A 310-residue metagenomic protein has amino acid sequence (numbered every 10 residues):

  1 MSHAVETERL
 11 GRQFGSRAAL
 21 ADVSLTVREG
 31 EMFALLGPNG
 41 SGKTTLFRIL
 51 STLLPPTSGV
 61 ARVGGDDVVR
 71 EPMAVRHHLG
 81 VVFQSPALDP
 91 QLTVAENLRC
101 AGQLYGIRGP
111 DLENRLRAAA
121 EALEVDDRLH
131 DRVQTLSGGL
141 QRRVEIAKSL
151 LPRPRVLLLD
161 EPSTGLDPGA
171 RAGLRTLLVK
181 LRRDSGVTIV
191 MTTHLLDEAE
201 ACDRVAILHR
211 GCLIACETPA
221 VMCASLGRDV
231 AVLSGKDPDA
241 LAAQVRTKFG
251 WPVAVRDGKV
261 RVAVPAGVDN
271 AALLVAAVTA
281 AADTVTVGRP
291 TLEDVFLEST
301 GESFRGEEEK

Functional and structural regions predicted by a protein language model:
Q91, R132-G139: Conserved ABC ATPase signature
R99, Q103, P110-R128: Conserved ABC ATPase "signature" region
R153: Conserved catalytic motifs of ABC-family nucleotide-binding domains
L157-D160: Catalytic Walker B motif of ABC-type/P-loop ATPase nucleotide-binding domains
A172-D184: Helical segment within the ABC ATPase nucleotide-binding domain
G227-S303: Short, charged/small-residue-rich alpha-helical element at the C-terminal edge of ABC transporter nucleotide-binding
